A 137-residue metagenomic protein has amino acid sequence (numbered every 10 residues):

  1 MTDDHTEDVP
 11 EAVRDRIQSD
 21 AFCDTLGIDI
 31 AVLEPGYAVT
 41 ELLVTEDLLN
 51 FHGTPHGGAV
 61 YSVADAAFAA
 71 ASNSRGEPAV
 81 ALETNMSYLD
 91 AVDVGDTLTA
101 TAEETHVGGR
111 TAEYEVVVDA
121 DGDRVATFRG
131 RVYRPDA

Functional and structural regions predicted by a protein language model:
M1-A137: Terminal targeting signals and extreme-terminal segments of soluble enzymes
